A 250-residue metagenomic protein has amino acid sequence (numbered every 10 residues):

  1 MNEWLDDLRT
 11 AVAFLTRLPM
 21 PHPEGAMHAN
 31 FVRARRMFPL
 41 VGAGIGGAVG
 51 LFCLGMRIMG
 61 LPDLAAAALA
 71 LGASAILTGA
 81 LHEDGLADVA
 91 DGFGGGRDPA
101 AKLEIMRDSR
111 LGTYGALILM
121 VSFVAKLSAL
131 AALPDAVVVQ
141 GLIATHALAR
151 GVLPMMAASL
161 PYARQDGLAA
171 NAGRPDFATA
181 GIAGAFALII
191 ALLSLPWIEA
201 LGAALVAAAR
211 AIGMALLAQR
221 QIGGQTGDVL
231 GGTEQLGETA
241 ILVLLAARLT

Functional and structural regions predicted by a protein language model:
M1-G79, G95, A100-L103, D108-T250: Hydrophobic alpha-helical transmembrane segments
A80-G85: Juxtamembrane transmembrane-helix boundary signature
